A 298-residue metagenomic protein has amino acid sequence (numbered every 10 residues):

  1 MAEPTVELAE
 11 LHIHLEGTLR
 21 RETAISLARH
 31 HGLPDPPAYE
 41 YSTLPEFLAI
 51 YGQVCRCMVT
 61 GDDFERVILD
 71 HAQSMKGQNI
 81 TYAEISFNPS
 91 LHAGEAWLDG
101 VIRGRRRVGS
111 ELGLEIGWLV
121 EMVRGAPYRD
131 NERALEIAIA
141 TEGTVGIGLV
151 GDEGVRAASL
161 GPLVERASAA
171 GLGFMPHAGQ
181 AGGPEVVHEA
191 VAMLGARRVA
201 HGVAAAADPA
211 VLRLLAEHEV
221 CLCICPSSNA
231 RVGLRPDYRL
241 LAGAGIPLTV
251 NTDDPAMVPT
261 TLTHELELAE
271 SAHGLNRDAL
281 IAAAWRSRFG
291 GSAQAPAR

Functional and structural regions predicted by a protein language model:
M1-L172, A181-E185, M193-R198, A204-R298: Metal-cofactor-binding active-site regions of metalloenzymes
